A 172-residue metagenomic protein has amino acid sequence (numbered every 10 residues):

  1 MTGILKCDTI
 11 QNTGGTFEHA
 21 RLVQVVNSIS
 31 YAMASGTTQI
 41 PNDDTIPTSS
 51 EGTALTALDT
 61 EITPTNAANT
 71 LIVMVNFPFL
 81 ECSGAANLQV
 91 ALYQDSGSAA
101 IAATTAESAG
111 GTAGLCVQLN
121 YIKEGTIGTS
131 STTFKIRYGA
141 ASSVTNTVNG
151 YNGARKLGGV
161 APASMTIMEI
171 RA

Functional and structural regions predicted by a protein language model:
M1-P41: Glycine-rich, low-complexity segments
T37-G52, L58, T63-A172: Terminal beta-strand-rich extracellular "head" domains that mediate receptor/glycan or other ligand binding
